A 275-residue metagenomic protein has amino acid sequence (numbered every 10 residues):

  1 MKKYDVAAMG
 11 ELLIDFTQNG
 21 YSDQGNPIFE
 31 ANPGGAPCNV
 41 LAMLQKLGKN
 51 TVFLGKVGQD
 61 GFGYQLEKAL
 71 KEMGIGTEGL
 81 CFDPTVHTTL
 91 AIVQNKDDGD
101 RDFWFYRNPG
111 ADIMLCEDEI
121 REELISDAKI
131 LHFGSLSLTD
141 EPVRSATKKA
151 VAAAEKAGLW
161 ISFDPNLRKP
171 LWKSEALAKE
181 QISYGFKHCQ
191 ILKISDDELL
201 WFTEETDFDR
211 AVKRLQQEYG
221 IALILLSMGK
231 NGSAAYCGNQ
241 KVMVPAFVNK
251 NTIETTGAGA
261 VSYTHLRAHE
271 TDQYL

Functional and structural regions predicted by a protein language model:
M1-G76, T252: Glycine-rich phosphate/adenosyl-contacting loop at the front of the ribokinase-like
L12, L136, P165: Active-site metal-binding loops of divalent metal-dependent hydrolases
Q45, K71, E155-K156, F186: Anion (oxyanion) recognition and catalysis
N50-F133: Conserved N-terminal subdomain of the carbohydrate kinase-like
A157, L171-M243: Conserved phosphate/ATP/ADP-binding segment of small-molecule kinases
W160-I161: Short beta-strand/loop segments at the ligand-binding rim of alpha/beta enzyme cores
G259: Short basic (Lys/Arg) and small-residue
T264-T271: Conserved small/polar residues in nucleotide/adenosyl-binding loops
